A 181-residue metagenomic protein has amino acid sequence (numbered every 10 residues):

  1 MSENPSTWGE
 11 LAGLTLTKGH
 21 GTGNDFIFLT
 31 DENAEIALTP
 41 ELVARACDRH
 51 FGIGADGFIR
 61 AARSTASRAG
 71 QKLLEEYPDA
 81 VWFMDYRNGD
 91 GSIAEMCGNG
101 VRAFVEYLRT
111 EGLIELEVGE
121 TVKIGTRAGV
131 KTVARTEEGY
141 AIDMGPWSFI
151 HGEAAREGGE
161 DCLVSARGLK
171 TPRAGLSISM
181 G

Functional and structural regions predicted by a protein language model:
M1-E137: A glycine-rich beta-to-alpha transition motif near the start of alpha/beta enzyme domains, typified by
S2-P5, L113, E117, T121-M180: ATP-dependent small-molecule kinase catalytic core of the GHMP/sugar-kinase superfamily and closely related
